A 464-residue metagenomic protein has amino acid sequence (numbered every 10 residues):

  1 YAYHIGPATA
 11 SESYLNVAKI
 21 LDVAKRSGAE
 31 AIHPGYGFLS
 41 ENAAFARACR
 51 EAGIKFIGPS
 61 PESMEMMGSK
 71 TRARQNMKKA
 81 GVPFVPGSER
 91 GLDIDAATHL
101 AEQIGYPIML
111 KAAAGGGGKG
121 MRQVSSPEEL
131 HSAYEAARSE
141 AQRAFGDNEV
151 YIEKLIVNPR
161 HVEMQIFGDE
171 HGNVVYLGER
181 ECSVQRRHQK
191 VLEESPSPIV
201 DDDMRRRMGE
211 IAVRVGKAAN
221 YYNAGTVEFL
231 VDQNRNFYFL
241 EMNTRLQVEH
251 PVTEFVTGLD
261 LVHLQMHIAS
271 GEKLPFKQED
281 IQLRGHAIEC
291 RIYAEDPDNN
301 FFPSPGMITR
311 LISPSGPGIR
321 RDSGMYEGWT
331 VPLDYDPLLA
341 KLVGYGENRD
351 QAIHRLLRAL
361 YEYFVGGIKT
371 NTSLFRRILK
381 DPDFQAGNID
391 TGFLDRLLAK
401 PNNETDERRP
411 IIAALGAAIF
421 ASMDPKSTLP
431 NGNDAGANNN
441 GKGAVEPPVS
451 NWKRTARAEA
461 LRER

Functional and structural regions predicted by a protein language model:
Y1-V227, V231-Q247: N-terminal beta-alpha lobe that positions the nucleotide/phosphoryl donor in ATP/NTP-coupled carboxylate activation
A212, P251-T253, T257-R464: Catalytic cores of soluble metabolic enzymes centered on carboxylation/carboxyl-transfer
